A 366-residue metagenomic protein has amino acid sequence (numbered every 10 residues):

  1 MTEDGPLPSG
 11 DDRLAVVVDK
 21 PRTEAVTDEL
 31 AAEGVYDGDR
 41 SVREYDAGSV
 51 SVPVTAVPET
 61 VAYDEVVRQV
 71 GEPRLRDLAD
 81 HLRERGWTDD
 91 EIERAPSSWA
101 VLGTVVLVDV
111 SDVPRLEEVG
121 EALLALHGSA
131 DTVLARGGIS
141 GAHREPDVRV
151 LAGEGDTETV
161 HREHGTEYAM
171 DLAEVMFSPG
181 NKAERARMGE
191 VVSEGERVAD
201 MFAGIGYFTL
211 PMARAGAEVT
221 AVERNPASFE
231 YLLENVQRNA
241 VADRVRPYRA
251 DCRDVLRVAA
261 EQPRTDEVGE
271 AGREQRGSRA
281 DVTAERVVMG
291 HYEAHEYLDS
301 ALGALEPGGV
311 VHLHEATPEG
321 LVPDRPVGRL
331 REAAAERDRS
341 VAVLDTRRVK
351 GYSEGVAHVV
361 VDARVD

Functional and structural regions predicted by a protein language model:
M1-D366: SAM-dependent transferase fold signal centered on methyltransferase-like domains, encompassing both Class I
